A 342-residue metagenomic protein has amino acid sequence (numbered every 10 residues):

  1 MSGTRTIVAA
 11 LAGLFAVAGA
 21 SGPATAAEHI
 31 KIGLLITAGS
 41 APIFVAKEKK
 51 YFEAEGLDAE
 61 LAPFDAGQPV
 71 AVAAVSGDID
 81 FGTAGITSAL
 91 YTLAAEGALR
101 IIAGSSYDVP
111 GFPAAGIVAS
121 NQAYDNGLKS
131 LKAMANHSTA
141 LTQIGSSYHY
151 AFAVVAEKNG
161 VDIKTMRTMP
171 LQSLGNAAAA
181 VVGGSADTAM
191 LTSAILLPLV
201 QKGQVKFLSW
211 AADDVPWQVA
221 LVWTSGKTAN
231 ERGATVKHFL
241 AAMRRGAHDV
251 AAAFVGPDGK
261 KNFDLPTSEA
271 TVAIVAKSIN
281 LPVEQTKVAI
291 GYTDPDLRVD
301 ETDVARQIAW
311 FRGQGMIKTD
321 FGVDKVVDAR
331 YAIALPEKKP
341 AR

Functional and structural regions predicted by a protein language model:
M1-A10: Bacterial N-terminal signal peptides that target proteins for export
A9-G19: Bacterial N-terminal signal peptides
A20-A26: Sec/Tat signal peptide C-region and signal peptidase I cleavage site
E28-V161, T168-L171, D187-S193, W210 (+1 more regions): Short, glycine-/small- and polar/acidic-enriched structural segments that line small-molecule recognition paths
G39, E48, G67-V70, G85-S88 (+12 more regions): Stable alpha-helical elements in mature extracytoplasmic
Y107-G116, V200-T228, R232, L240 (+2 more regions): Periplasmic-binding protein-like
N230-K318: Secondary-structure end/capping motifs
V304-R342: Conserved C-terminal helix/tail region of periplasmic/extracytoplasmic solute-binding proteins
